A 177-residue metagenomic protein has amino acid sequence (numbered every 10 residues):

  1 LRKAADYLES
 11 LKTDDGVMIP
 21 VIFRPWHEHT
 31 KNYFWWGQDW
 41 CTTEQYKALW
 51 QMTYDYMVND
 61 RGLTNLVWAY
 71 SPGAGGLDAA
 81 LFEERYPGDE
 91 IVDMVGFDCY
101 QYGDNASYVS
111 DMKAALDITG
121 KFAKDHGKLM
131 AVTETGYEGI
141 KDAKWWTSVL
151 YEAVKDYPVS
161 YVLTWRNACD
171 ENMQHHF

Functional and structural regions predicted by a protein language model:
L1-L11, S71-L81, K113-A114: A Trp-anchored, charged/polar loop motif used as the substrate-binding/catalytic surface of acyl/ester-handling
L1-N59, L63: Substrate-binding cleft of extracellular glycoside hydrolase catalytic domains
D6-G16, E84-E90, G120-D125, E152-Y157: Acidic (Asp/Glu)-rich catalytic clusters
P20, R24-W26, W50-A80, G127-K141 (+1 more regions): Aromatic-lined carbohydrate-recognition surfaces of secreted/lumenal glycan-active proteins
F23, D93-V95, V162: Conserved, mostly hydrophobic/aromatic
T42-D60, D111-H126, A143-V154: Long, well-ordered alpha-helical scaffolding segments within enzyme catalytic domains, especially pronounced
A79-K141, Q174-F177: Glycoside hydrolase catalytic-domain groove-lining segments
G127-F177: Substrate-binding cleft of secreted/luminal carbohydrate-active enzymes
